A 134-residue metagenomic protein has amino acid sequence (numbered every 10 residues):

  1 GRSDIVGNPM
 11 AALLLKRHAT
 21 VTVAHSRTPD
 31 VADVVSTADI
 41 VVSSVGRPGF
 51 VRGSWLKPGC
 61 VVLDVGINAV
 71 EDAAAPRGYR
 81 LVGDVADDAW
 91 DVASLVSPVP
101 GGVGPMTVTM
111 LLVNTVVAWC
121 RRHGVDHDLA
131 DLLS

Functional and structural regions predicted by a protein language model:
G1-V61, G78-D87: Glycine-rich phosphate/diphosphate-binding loop of Rossmann-like nucleotide-binding domains
P58, L63-L133: Rossmann-fold NAD(P)-binding glycine/threonine-rich loop
